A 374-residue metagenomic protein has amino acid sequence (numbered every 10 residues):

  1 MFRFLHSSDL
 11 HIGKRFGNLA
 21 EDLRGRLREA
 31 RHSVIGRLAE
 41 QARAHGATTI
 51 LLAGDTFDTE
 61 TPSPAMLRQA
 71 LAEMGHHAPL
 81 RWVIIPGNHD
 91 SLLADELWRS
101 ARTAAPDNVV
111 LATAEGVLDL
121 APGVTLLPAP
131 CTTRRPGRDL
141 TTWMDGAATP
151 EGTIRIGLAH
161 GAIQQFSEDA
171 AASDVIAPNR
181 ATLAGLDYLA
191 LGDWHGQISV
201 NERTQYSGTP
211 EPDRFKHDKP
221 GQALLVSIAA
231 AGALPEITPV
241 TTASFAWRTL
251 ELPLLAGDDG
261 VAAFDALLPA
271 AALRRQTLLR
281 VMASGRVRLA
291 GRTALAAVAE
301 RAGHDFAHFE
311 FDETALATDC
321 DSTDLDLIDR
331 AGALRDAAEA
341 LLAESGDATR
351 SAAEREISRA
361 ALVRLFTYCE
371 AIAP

Functional and structural regions predicted by a protein language model:
M1-Q69, T149-E151, E356-A360, Y368-P374: N-terminal active-site segment of His-dependent metallophosphoesterases
D22-E29, D58, T125-P128, T242-D259: Acidic/glycine-enriched edge-of-secondary-structure segments
G36-G46, D145-G146, D258-A272: A short, well-ordered alpha-helical element
G46-A47, T153, G185, R275-T277 (+1 more regions): Short loop/turn motifs at secondary-structure junctions
T49, D58-Q205, T209-R214, P220: His/Asp/Glu-rich metal-coordinating catalytic cores of metallo-dependent phosphodiesterases/hydrolases acting on
A230-P374: Accessory, non-catalytic peripheral segments of nucleic-acid enzymes
